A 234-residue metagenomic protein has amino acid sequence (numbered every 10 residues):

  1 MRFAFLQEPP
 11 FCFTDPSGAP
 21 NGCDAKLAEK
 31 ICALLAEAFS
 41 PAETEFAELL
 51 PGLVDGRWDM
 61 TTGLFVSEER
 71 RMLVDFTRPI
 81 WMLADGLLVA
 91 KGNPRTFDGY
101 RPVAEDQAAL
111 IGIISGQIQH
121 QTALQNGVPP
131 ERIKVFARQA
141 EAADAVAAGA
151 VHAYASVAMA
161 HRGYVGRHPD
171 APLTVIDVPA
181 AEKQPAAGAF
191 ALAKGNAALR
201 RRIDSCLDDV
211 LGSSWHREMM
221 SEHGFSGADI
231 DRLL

Functional and structural regions predicted by a protein language model:
L6, M82-G86, G166-L207, S226-L234: Periplasmic-binding protein-like
L6-P10, G18-A33, V89-A137, A158-A160: Bilobed "Venus flytrap"/periplasmic-binding protein-like clamshell domains and structurally analogous long
P10-T14, R200: Short, solvent-exposed loop/turn elements at domain surfaces
G22-L34, K91-P94, R101, D106-L110 (+2 more regions): Extended ligand-binding regions for polar small-molecule ligands
L27-A28, L49-G52, A142-A145, V151 (+1 more regions): Short, hydrophobic alpha-helical packing/hinge segments within bilobed ligand-binding/sensory domains
E29, A33, A38-V103, T174 (+1 more regions): Acidic, polar ligand-binding/catalytic clefts
A36-A38, V54-G63, Q107-L110, A147-A160 (+1 more regions): Alpha-to-beta junction loops
A38, T44, I118-K134, L207-L234: Ligand-binding clefts/hinges and TM-proximal coupling segments of bilobed small-molecule sensing domains
